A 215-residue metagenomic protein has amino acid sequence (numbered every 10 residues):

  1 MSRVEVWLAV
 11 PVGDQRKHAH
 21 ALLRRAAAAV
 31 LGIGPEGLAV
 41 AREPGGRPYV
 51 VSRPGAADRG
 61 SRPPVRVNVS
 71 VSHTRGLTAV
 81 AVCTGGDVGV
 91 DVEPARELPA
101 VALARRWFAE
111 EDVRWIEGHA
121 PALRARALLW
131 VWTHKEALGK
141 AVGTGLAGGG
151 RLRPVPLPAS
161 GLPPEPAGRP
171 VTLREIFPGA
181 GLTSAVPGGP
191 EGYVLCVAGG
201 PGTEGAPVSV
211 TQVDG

Functional and structural regions predicted by a protein language model:
M1-G215: Core catalytic alpha/beta fold that binds nucleotide/phospho-ligands
